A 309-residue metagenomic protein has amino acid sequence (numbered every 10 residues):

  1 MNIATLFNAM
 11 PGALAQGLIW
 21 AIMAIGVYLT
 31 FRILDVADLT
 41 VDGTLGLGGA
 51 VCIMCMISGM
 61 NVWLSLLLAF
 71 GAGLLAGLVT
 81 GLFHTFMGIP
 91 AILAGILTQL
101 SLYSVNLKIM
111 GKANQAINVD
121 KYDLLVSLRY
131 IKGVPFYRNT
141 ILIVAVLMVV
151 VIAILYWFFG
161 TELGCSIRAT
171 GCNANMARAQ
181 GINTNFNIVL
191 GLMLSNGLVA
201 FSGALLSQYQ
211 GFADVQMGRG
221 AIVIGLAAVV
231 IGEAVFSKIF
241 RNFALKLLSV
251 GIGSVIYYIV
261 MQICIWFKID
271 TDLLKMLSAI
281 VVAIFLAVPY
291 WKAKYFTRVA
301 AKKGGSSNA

Functional and structural regions predicted by a protein language model:
M1-M23, G59-L64, V126, K132-G133 (+1 more regions): Membrane-interfacial amphipathic/re-entrant helices at transmembrane-helix boundaries
V27, M60-L100, V105, M148-V150 (+2 more regions): Alpha-helical transmembrane segments within multi-pass membrane transporters and channels
F31-F86, V134, I239, W266: Membrane-embedded helix boundary and interhelical linker motif in transport proteins
R32-A37, L78-K121, G211-V215, A227-L248: Short loop segments and helix-boundary regions at transmembrane helix junctions of multi-pass inner-membrane proteins
A76, Y137-G218, I222: Helix-loop-helix "hairpin" substructures at the membrane interface of multi-pass membrane proteins
A91, G95, Q99-G160, D214-V215 (+2 more regions): Transmembrane helix-bundle core of multi-pass membrane transporters and related energy-transducing complexes
C172-A179, N183-F186, L245-L248, V260-A309: Cytosolic-side transmembrane-helix boundaries in multi-pass membrane proteins
V199, G203-K275: Transmembrane alpha-helical segments in multi-pass inner-membrane proteins
